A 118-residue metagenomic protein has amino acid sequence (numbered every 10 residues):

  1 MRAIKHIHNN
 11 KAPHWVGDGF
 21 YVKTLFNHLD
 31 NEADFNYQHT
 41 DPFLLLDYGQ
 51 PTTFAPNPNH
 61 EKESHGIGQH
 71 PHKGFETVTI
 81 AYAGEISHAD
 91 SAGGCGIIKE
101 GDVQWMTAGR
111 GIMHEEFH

Functional and structural regions predicted by a protein language model:
M1-R2: Hydrophobic, small-residue-rich alpha-helical packing segments that form membrane-like cores
I7-N10: N-terminal cysteine/histidine-rich coordination modules
V16-Y82: A short glycine-rich, His/Asp/Glu-containing loop-to-beta-strand
S64, V78-E100, G109-M113: A short beta-strand-loop-beta hairpin characteristic of the jelly-roll/cupin
F117-H118: Short, compositionally biased
